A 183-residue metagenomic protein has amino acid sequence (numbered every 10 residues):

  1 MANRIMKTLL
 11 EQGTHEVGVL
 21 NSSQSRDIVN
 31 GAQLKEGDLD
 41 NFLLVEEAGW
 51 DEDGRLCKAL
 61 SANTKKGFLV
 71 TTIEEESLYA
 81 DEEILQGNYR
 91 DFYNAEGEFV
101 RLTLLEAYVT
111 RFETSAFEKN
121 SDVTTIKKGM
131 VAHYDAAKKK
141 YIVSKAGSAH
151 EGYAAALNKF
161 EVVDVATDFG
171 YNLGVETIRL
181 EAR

Functional and structural regions predicted by a protein language model:
M1-R183: Surface-exposed, low-hydrophobicity beta-strand/loop segments enriched in small/polar/acidic residues
